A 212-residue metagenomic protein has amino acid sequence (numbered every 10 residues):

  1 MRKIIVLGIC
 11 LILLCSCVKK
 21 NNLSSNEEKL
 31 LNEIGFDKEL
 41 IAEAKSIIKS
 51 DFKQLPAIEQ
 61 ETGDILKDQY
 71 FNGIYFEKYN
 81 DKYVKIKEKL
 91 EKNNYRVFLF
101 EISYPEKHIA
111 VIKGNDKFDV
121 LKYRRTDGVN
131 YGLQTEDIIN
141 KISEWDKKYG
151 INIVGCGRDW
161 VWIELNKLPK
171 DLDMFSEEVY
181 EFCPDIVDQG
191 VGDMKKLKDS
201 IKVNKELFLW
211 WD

Functional and structural regions predicted by a protein language model:
R2-G8: Sec-dependent signal peptide recognition, specifically the positively charged N-region followed immediately by
L14-S16: C-terminal motif of bacterial Sec signal peptides marking the signal peptidase cleavage site
N21-H108, N115: Charge-rich, low-complexity segments
Y79-Y83, G132-I142, L172, S176-E181: Well-ordered, non-membrane alpha-helical segments in soluble/globular domains
P105-E144: Surface-exposed, low-hydrophobicity interaction/linker segments
S143-I151: Short amphipathic beta-strand starts and helix->beta connectors
N152-G157: Short beta-strand
D159, E164-D212: Alpha-helical oligomerization segments
